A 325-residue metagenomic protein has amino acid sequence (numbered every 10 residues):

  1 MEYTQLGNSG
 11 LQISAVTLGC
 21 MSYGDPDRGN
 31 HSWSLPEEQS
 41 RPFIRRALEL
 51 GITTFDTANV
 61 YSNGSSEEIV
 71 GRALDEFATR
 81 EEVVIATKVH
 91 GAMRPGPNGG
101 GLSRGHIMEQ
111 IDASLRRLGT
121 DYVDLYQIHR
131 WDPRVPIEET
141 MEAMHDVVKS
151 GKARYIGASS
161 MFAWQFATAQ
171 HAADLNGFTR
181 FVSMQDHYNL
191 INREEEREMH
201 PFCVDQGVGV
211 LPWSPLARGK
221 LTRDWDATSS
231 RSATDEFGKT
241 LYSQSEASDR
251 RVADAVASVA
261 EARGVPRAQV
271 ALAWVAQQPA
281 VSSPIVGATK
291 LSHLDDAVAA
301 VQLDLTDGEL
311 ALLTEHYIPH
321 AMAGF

Functional and structural regions predicted by a protein language model:
M1-V83, F325: N-terminal binding-site loop/beta-alpha segment at the start of enzyme catalytic domains that lines or forms
Y3, I137-I318, M322-G324: Beta/alpha (TIM)-barrel catalytic core signal, keyed to glycine-rich beta->alpha loops juxtaposed to Asp/Glu that bind
M21-Y23, A58-V60, K88-A92, I128-W131 (+3 more regions): Active-site beta-loop-alpha junctions enriched in small/polar residues
G24-N30, A92-N98, L221, H293: A short acidic, helix-capping loop that chelates divalent metal ions and anchors anionic groups
H31-Q39, S65, I69, N98-E109 (+3 more regions): Alpha-helix N-cap and loop-to-helix initiation/capping positions
W33-A47, G101-L118, F166-Q170: Short, acidic/polar
A73-E82, R116-G119, V148, Q170-N176: Acidic (Asp/Glu)-rich catalytic clusters
L115-P133: Active-site groove signature of glycoside hydrolases
